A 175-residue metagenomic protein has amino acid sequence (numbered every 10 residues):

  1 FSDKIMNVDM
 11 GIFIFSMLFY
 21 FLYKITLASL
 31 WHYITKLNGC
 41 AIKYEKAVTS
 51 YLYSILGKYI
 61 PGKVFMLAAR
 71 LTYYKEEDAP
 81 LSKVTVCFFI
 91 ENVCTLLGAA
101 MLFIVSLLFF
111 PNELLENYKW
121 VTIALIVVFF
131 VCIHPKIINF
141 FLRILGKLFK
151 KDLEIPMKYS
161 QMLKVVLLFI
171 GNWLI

Functional and structural regions predicted by a protein language model:
F1-L52, L107-I175: Predominantly cytoplasmic-facing regulatory/coupling regions of multi-pass membrane proteins
F19, S54, E91-C94: Transmembrane alpha-helical core residues of multi-pass small-molecule transporters, especially secondary transporters
T26-W31, I60-L71, I175: Transmembrane helix boundary and interhelical junction motifs in multipass membrane proteins
Y44-T49, K63-A68, K75-N92: Membrane-interface alpha-helices at helix entry/exit sites of multi-pass transporters
Y53-I60: Transmembrane alpha-helix interface/packing and boundary motifs in multi-pass membrane proteins, characterized by
I90-G98, K164-G171: Select subsegments of transmembrane alpha-helices in polytopic membrane proteins, especially boundary-proximal
L97-L107: Hydrophobic alpha-helical transmembrane segments that constitute the membrane-spanning cores of multi-pass membrane
